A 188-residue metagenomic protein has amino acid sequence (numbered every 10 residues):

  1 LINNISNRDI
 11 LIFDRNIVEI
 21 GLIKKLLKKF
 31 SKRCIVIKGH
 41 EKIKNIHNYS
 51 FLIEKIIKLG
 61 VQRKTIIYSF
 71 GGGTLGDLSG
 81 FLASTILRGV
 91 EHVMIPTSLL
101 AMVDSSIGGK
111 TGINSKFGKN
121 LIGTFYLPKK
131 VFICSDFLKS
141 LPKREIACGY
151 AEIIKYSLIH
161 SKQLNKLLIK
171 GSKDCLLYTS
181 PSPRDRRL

Functional and structural regions predicted by a protein language model:
L1-I66, K155, K170: ATP/NTP phosphate-donor binding region
I10, I66-I67, H92, K130: Hydrophobic "anchor" residues on beta-strands that sit immediately upstream of conserved functional sites
E19, N45, Y49, K143 (+3 more regions): Generic structural signal for well-ordered, non-membrane alpha-helical segments in soluble metabolic enzymes
F70-G72: Glycine-rich beta-strand-to-loop/alpha-helix junction loops that act as flexible
T74-F81: Short glycine/serine/threonine-rich phosphate/pyrophosphate-binding segments that cradle anionic phosphate groups
D77, C134, D185: Acidic active-site catalytic centers that drive phospho-/nucleotidyl reactions and related ester hydrolyses
F81-D174: A glycine/threonine-rich phosphate-anchoring loop and its flanking beta-alpha core in nucleotide/phosphate-binding
Y178-L188: Single conserved hydrophobic/aromatic residue that forms the stacking wall/gate of nucleotide- or nucleobase-binding
